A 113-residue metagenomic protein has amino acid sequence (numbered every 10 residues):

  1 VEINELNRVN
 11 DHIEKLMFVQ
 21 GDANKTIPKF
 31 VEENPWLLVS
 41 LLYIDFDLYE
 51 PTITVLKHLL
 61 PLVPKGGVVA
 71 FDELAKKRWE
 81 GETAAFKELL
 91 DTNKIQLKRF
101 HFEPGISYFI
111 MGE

Functional and structural regions predicted by a protein language model:
V1-E113: S-adenosylmethionine/decaboxylated-SAM
